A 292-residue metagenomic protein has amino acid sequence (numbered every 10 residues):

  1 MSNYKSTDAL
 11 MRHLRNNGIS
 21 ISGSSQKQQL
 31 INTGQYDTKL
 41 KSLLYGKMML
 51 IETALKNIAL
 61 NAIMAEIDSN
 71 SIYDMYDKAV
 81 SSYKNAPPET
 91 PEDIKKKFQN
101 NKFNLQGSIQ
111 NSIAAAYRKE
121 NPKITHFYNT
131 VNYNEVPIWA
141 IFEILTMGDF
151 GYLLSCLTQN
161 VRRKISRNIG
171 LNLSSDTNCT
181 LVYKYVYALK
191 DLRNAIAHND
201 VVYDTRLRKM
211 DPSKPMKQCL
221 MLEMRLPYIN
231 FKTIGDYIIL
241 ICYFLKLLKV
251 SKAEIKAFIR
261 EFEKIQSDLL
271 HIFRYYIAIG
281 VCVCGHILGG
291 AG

Functional and structural regions predicted by a protein language model:
M1-D191, Y203-G292: Extended intrinsically disordered or low-complexity regions, especially N/C-terminal cytosolic tails and loops, rather
N199: Acidic/aromatic/glycine-rich contiguous surface patches that form carbohydrate-binding/processing clefts and analogous
